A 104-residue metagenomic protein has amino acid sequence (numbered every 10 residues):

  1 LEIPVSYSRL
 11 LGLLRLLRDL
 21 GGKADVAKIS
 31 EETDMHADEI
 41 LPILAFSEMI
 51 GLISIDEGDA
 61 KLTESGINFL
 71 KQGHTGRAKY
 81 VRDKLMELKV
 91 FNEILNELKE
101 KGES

Functional and structural regions predicted by a protein language model:
L1-S104: Donor-sugar nucleotide-binding helix/loop cap in glycosyltransferases
